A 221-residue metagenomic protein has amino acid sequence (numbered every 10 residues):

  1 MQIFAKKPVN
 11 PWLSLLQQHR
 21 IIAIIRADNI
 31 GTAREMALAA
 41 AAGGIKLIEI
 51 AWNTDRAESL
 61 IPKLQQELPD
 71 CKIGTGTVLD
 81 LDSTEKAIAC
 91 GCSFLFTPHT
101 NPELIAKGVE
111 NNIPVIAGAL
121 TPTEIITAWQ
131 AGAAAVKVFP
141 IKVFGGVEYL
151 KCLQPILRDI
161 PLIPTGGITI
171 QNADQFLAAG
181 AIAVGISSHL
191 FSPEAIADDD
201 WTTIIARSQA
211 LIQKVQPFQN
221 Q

Functional and structural regions predicted by a protein language model:
M1-C90, E110, D159, I170-Q171 (+2 more regions): Conserved N-terminal beta1-alpha1 strand-loop-helix module at the mouth
I24, E49, G74, F96 (+2 more regions): Conserved beta-strand positions in the central sheet of alpha/beta enzyme cores
R26-D28, T75-L81, F96-T100, A117-P122 (+2 more regions): Glycine-rich beta-to-alpha transition loops that act as phosphate-gripper elements at the mouths of alpha/beta enzyme
K46-L47, K72, S93, P114 (+2 more regions): Residue-level detector of anion-binding/catalytic polar loops
F94-L104, K137-G146, A181-W201: Glycine-rich phosphate-binding active-site loops on the catalytic face of alpha/beta enzymes
P98-A135, F139-F144: Histidine/lysine/aspartate-rich catalytic loop segments that bind and position anionic ligands
L150-I156, I205: A charged, well-structured terminal subsegment
I168-N172, H189-L190: Glycine-rich beta-alpha junction loops
